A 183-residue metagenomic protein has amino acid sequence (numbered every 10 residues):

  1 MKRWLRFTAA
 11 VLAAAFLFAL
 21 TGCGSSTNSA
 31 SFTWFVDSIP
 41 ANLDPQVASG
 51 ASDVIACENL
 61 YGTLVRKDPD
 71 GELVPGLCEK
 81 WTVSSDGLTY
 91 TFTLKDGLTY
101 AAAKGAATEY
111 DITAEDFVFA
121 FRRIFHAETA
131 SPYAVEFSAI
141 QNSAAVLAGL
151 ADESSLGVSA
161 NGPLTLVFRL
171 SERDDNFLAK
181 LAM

Functional and structural regions predicted by a protein language model:
M1-A9: Bacterial N-terminal signal peptides that target proteins for export
A19-G22: C-terminal motif of bacterial Sec signal peptides marking the signal peptidase cleavage site
G24-S26: Bacterial signal peptide processing site
F35-S85, R122: N-terminal lobe/hinge region of extracytoplasmic solute-binding protein
D37-P40, A48, P69-D70, D86-G87 (+6 more regions): Solvent-exposed coil/turn segments that connect beta secondary-structure elements in extracytoplasmic/periplasmic
E79-E136, V167: Aromatic- and charge-enriched surface segment that lines or borders ligand/interaction sites
E115-V118, R123-M183: Surface-exposed binding/hinge segments that line and control ligand-binding clefts or catalytic entry sites
